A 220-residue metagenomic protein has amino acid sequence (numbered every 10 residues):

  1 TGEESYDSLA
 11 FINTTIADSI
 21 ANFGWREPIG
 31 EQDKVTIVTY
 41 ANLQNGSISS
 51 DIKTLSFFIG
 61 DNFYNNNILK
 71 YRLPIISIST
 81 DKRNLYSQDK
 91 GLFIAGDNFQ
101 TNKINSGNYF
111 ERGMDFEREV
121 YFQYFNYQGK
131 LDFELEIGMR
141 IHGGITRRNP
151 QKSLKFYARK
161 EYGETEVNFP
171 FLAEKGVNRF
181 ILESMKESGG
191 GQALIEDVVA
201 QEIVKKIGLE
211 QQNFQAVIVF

Functional and structural regions predicted by a protein language model:
T1-F220: Phosphate-handling architecture centered on phosphoinositide signaling
